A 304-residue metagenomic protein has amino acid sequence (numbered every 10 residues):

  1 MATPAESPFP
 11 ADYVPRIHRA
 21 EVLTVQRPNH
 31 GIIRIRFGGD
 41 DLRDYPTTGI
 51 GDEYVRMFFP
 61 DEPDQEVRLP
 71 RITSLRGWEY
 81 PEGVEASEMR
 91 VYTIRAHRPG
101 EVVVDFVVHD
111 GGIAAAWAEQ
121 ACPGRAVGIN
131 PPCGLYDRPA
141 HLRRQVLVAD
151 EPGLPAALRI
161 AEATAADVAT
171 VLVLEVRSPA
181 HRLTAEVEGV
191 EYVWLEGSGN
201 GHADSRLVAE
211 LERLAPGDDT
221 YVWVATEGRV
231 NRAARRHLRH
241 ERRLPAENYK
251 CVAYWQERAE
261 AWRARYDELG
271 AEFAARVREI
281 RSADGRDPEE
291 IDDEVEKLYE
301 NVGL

Functional and structural regions predicted by a protein language model:
M1-L304: Extended, composition-driven regions rather than compact fold-specific motifs
